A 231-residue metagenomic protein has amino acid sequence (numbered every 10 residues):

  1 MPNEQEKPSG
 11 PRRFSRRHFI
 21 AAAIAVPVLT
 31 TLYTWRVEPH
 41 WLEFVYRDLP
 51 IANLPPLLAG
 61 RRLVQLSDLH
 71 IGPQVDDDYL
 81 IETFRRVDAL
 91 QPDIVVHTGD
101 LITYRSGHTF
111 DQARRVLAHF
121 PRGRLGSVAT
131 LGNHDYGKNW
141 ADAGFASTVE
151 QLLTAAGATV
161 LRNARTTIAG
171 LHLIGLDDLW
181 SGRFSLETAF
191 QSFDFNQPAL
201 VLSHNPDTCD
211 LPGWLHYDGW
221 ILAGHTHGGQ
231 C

Functional and structural regions predicted by a protein language model:
Q5-V26: N-terminal secretory signal peptides and thylakoid transit peptides that target proteins across membranes
L29-T31, A146: Short Pro/Gly-enriched beta-strand edge/turn motifs at strand-loop
T31-Y46: Aromatic-capped interface at the extracytoplasmic side of an N-terminal signal-anchor transmembrane helix
L32, P212-W214, C231: Hydrophobic packing residues within well-ordered alpha-helices of enzyme cores
A52-N53, L57-R61: Membrane-cytosol interface motif
N53-L54, I71-P73, D135-L222, T226-H227: Conserved catalytic scaffold of divalent metal-dependent phosphoesterases
R61-V149, A155: Membrane-embedded segments
